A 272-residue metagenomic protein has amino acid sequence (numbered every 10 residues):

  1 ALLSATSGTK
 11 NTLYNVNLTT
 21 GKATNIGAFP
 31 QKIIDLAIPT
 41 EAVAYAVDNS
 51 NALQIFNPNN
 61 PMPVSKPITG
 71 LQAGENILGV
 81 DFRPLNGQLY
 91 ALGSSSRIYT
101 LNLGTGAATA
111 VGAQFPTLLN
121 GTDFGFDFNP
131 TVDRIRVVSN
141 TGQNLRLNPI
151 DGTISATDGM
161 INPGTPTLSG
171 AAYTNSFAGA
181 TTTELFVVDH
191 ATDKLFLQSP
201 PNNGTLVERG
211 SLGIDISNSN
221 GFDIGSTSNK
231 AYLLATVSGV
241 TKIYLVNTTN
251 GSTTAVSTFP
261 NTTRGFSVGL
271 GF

Functional and structural regions predicted by a protein language model:
A1-S4, V43-V47, Q88-A91, R134-V137 (+3 more regions): Conserved beta-propeller blade signature
L2-S4, Y14, A37-N59: An edge-strand/N-cap motif at the start of beta-rich repeat modules
G8-N15, N51-F56, R97-N102, T141-N148 (+2 more regions): Structural motif
T9-N11, A42, N51, P63 (+9 more regions): Repetitive beta-architecture junctions, highlighting loop-to-beta-strand starts across blade-like repeats
N17-T20, P58-P61, N102-G106, N148-G152 (+2 more regions): Short loop/turn segments that connect beta-strands within beta-propeller blades
K22-A28, P63-Q72, A107-T117, I154-N162 (+2 more regions): A short beta-strand motif characteristic of beta-propeller blades
P30-P39, G74-F82, P116-P130, P163-S176 (+2 more regions): Repeated scaffold domains used in trafficking and secretory/extracellular systems, primarily beta-propellers
N49-G70, G93-L103: Beta-propeller domains
